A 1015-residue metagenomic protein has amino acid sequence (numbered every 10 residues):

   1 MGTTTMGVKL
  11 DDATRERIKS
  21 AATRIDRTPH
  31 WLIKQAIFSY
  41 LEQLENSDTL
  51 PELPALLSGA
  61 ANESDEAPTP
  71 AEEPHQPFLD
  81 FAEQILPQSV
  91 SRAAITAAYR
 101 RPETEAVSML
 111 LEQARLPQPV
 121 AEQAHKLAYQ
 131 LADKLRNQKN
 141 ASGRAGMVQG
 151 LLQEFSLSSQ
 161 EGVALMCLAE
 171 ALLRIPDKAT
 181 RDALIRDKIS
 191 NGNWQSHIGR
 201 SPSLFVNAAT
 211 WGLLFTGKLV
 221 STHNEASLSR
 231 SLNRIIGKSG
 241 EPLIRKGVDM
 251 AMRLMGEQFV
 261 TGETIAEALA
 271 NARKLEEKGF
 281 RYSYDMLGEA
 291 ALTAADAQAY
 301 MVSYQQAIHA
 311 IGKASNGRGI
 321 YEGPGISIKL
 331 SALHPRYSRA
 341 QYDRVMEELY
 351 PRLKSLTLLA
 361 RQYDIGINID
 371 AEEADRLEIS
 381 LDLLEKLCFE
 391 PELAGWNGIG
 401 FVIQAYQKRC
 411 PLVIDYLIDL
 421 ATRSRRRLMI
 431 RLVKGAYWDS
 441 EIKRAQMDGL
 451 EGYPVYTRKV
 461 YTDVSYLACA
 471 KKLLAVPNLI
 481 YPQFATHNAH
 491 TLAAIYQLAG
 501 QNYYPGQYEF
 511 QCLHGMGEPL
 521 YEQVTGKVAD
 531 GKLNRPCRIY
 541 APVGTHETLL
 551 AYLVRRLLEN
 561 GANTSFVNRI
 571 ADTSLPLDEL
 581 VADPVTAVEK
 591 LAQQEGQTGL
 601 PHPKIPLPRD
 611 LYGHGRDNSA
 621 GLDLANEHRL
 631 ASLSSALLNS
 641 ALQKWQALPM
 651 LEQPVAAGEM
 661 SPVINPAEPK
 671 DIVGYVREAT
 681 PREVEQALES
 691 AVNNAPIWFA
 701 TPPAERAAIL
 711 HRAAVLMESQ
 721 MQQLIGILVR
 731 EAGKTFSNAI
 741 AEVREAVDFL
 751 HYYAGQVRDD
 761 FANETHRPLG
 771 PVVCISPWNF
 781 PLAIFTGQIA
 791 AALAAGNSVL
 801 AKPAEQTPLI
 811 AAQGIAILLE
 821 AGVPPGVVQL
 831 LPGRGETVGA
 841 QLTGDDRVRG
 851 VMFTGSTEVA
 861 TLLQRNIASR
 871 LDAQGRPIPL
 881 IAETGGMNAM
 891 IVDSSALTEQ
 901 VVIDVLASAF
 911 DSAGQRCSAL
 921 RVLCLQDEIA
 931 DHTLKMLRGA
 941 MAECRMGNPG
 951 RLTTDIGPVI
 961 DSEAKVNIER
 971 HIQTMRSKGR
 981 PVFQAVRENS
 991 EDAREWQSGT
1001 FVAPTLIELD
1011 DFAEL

Functional and structural regions predicted by a protein language model:
M1-L10, K19, T23: Short Lys/Arg-rich basic patches
T28-P51: Short, basic amphipathic alpha-helical segments that act as recognition/interaction helices in nucleic-acid-binding
Q43-A67: Short, positively charged interaction helices/loops
E63-N618: Positively charged, amphipathic and often flexible ligand-engagement surfaces
L292, L359-Y363, A374-C388, G395-F401 (+4 more regions): Long, K/E/R/D-enriched contiguous segments that form extended
G531-L533, V543-G544, T548-A551, R555-E689 (+9 more regions): Terminal low-complexity tails and localization/encapsulation signals of metabolic enzymes
V729, G755-V902, T953: Rossmann-like NAD(P) dinucleotide-binding subdomain of oxidoreductase/dehydrogenase enzymes
E820-G822, G844-D846, G850, E858-F1012: ALDH superfamily catalytic-core signature
